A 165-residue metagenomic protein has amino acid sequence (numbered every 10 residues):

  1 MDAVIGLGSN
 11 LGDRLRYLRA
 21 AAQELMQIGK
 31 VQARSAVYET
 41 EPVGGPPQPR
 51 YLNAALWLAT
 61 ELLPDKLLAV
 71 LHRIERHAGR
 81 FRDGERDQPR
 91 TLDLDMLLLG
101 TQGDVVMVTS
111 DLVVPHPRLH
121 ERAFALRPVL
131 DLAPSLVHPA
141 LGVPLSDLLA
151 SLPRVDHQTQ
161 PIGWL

Functional and structural regions predicted by a protein language model:
M1-E39: N-terminal beta1-alpha1 ligand-phosphate binding loop
D2, Y51-A55: Short, solvent-exposed beta-strand edge segments and adjacent coil->beta transition regions
S9, L56-L62, L98-T101: Short beta-strand-to-loop capping motifs
G12-L15, I28, R50, E61-L68: Alpha-helix initiation and capping sites
D13-A21, W57-E61, R86-Q88: A broad, low-specificity signal for short, low-complexity segments enriched in glycine/proline and polar/charged
A22, G29, L56, L149-D156: Generic low-complexity, intrinsically disordered sequence content enriched in small uncharged/hydrophobic residues
S35, V43-Y51, D65-L68, H72-L165: Flexible, gly/pro- and Lys/Arg-enriched active-site loops
T40, T60, T91: Ser/Thr-centric signal marking residues that sit in or immediately flank functional binding/regulatory motifs
